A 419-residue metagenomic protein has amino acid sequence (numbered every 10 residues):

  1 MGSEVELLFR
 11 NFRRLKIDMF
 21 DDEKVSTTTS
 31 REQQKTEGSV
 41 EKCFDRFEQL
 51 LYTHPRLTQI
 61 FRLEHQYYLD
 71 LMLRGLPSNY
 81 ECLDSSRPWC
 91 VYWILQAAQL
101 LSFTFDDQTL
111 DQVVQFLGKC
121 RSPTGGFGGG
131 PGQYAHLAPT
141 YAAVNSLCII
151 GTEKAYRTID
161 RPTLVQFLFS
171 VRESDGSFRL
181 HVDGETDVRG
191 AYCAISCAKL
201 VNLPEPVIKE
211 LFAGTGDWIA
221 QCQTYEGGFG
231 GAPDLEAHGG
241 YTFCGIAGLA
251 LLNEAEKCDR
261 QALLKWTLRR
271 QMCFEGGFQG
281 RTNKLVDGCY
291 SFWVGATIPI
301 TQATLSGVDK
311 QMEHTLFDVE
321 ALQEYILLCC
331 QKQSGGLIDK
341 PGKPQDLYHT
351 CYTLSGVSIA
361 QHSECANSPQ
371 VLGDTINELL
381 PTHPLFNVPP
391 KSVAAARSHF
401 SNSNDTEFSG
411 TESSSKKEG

Functional and structural regions predicted by a protein language model:
M1-G419: Preference for long, amphipathic alpha-helical scaffolds in soluble/luminal domains and all-alpha bundles
